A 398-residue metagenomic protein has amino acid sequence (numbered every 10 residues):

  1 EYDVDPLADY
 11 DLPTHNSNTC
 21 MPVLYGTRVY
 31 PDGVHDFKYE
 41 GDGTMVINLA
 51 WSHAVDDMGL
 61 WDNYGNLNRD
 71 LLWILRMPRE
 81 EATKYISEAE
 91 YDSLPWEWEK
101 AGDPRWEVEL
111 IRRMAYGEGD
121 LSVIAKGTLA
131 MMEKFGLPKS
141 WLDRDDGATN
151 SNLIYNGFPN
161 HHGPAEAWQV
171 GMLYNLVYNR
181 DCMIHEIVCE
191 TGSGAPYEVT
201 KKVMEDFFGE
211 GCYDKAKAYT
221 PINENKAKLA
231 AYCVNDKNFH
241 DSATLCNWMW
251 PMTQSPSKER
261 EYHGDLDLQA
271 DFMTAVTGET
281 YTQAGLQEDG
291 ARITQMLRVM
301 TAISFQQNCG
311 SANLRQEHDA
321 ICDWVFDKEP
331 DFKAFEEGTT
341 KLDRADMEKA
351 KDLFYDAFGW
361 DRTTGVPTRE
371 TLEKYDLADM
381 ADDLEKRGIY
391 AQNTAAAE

Functional and structural regions predicted by a protein language model:
E1-E398: Extended C-terminal regions of large enzymes
